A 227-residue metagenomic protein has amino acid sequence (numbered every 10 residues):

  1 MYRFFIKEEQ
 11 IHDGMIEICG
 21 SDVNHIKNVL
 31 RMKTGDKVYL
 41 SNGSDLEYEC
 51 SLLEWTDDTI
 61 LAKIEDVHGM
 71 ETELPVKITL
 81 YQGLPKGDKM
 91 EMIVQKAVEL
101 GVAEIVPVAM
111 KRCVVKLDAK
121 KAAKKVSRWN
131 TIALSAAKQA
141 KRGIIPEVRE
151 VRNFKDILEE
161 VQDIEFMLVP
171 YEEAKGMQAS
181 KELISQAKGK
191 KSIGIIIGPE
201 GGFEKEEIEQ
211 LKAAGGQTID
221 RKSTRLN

Functional and structural regions predicted by a protein language model:
M1-G69: N-terminal positively charged helical leader segments and presequences
I16-I18, P75-T79, S192-I193, Q210-R221: Glycine/charged-rich beta-loop-alpha catalytic/anionic-binding loops adjacent to active sites
V38, K63, G69-Y81, I184-K191: Mobile, glycine- and charge-enriched loop segments and immediately flanking short secondary-structure elements within
A62, I145-R149, T218: Generic structural signal for residues in well-ordered beta-strands
E71-L168: RNA substrate-binding interface of SAM-dependent RNA methyltransferases
E165-I208, G216-I219: Active-site/ligand-binding-proximal alpha/beta "capping" segment
T224-N227: Conserved small/polar residues in nucleotide/adenosyl-binding loops
